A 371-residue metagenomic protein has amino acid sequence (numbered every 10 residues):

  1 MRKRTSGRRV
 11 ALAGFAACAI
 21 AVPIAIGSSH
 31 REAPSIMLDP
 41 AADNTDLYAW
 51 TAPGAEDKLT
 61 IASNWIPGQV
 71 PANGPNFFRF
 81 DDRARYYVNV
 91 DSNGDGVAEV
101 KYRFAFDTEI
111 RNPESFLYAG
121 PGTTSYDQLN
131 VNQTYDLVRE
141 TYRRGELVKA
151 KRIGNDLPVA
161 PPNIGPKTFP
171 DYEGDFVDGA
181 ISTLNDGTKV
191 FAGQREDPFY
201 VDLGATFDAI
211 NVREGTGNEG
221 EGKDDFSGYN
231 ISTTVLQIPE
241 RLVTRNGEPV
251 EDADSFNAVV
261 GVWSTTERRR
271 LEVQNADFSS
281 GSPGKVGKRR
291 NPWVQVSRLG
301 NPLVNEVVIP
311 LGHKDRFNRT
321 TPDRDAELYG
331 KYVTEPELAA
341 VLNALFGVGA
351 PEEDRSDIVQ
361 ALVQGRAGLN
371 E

Functional and structural regions predicted by a protein language model:
R2-L12: Bacterial N-terminal signal peptides that target proteins for export
R4, F15-C18, G365: Low-complexity, intrinsically disordered/propeptide-like segments
S6-R8, A19, A41: Residues at the start of alpha-helices and the adjacent loop-to-helix junctions
A11-P23: Bacterial N-terminal signal peptides
I26-E371: Surface-exposed extracytoplasmic segments
